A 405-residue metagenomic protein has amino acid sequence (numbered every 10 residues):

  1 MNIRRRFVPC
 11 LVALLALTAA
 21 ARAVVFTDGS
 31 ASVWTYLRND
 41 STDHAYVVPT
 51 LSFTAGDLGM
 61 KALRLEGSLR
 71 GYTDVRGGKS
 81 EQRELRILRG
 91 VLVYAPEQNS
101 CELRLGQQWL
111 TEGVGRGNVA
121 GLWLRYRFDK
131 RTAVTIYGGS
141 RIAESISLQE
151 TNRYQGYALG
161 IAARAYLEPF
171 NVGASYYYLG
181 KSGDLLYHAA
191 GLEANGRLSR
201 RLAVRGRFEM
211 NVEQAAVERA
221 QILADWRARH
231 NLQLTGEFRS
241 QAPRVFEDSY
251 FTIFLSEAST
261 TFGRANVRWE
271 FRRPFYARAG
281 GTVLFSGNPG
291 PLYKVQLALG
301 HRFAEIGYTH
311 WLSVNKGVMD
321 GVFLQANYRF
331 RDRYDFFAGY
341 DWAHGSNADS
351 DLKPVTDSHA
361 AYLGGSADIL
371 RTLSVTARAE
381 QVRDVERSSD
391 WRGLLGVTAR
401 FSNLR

Functional and structural regions predicted by a protein language model:
M1-I3, A19, G236: Short alpha-helical segments used as structural interaction elements across diverse proteins
N2-C10: Bacterial N-terminal signal peptides that target proteins for export
P9-T18: Bacterial N-terminal signal peptides
A23-R405: Gram-negative and organellar
